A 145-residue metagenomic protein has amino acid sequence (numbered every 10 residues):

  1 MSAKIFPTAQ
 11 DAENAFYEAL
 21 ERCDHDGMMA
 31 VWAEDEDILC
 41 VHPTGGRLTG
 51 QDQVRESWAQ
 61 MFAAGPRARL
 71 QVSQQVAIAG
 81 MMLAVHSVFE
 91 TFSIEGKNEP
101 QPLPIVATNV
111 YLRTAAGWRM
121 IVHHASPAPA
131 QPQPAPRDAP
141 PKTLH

Functional and structural regions predicted by a protein language model:
M1-A33, D37-H145: A beta-strand edge to alpha-helix "cap/lid" segment located at domain peripheries
